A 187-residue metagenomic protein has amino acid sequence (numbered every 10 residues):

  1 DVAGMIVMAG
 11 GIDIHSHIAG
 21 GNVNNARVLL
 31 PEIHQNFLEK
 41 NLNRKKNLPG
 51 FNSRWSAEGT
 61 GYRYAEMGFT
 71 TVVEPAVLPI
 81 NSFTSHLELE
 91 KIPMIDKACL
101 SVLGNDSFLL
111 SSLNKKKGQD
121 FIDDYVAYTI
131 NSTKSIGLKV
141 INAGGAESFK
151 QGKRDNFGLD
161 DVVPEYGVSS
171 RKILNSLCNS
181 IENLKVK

Functional and structural regions predicted by a protein language model:
D1-V2: Mature N-terminal, pre-catalytic/accessory segment of carbohydrate-active enzymes
M5-E88: Metal-associated gating/positioning segment near the N- to mid-region
H15-G20, H34-N36, N47-P49, D106-N114 (+2 more regions): Low-complexity, flexible helical/coil segments
R27-L29, H34-L42, P93, C99-L103 (+2 more regions): Short, surface-exposed, polar/charged, turn-prone segments marking secondary-structure boundaries
V28-F51, L113-D120, G152-E165: Charged, glycine/proline-rich intrinsically disordered loops and linkers
N41-N47, A57-F83, M94-L109, S132-G152 (+1 more regions): Divalent metal-dependent hydrolysis catalytic cores, especially in the metallo-beta-lactamase
F83-L100, N156-R171: Short acidic, glycine/proline-enriched helix-loop-strand junctions
K117-K187: Histidine/acidic residue-rich metal-binding segments in metalloenzymes
